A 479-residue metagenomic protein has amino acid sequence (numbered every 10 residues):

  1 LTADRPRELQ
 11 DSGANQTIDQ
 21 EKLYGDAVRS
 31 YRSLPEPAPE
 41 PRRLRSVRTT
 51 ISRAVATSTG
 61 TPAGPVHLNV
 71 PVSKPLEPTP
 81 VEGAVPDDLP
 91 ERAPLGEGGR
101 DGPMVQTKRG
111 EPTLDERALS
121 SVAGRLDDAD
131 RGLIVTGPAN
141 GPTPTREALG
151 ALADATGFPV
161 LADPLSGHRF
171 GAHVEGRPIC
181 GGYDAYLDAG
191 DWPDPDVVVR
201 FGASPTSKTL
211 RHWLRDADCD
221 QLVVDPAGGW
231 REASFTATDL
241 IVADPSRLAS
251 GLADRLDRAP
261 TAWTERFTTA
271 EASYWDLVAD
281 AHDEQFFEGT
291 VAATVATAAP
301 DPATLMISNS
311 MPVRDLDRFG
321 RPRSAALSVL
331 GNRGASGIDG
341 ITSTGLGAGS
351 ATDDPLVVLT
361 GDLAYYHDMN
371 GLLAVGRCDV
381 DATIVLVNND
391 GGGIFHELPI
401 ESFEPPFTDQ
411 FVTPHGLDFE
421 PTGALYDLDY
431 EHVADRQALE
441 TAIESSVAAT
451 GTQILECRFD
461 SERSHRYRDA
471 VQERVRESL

Functional and structural regions predicted by a protein language model:
L1-Q10, V313-G393: Thiamine diphosphate
D4-T49, A54, D163-T268: Glycine-rich, acidic loop regions that bind phosphate or pyrophosphate groups
Q16-V66, L248, P399-A442: Conserved thiamine diphosphate
K22, G60-E111, E444-L479: Glycine/aspartate-rich loop-and-adjacent alpha/beta segment that forms the canonical ThDP
A56-P62, A118-G132, L152, T294-D301 (+2 more regions): Glycine-rich phosphate/diphosphate-binding loops that line cofactor/substrate pockets in enzymes
R117, T136-L222, A325-D354, H367-M369 (+1 more regions): Glycine-rich, anion-gripping cofactor-binding loops and their flanking helix/strand elements in enzyme active sites
S120, D427-Q453, S461: Glycine-rich ThDP/TPP pyrophosphate-binding loop and its adjacent helix/strand module within ThDP-dependent enzymes
T268-D353, Y467, L479: Active-site diphosphate/adenylate-binding microenvironment
